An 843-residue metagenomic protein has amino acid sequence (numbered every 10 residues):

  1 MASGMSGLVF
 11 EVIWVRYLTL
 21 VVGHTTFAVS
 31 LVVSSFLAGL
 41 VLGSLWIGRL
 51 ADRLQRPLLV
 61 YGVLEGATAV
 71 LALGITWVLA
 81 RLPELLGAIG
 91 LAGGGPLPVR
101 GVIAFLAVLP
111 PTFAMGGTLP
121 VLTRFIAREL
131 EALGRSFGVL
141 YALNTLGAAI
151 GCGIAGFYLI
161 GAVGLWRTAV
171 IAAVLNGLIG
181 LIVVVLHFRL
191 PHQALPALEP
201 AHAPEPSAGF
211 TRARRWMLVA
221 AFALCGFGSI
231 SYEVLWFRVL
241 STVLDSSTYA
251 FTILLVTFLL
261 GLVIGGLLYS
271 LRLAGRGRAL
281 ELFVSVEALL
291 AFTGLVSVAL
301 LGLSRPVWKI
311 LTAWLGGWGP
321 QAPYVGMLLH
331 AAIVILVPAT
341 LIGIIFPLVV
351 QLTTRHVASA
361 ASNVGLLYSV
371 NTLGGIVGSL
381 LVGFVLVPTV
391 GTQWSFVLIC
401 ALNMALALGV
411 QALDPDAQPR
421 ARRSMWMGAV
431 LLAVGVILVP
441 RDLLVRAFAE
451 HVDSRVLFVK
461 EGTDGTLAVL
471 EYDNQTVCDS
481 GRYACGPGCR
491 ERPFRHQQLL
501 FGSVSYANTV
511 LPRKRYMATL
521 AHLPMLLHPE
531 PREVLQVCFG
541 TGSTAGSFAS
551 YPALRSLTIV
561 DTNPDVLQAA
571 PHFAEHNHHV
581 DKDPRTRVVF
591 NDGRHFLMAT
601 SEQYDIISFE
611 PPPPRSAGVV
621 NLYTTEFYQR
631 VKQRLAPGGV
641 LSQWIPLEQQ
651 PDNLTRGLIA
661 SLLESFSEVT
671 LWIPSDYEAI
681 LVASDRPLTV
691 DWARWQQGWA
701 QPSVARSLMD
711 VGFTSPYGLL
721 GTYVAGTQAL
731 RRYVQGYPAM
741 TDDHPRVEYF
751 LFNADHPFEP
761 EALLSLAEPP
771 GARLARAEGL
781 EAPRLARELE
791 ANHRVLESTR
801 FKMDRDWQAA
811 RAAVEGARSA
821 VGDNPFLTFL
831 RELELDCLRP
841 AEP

Functional and structural regions predicted by a protein language model:
M1-Q697, F752-H756: Alpha-helical transmembrane segments of multi-pass membrane proteins
W692-H793, E797-R800: SAM/dcSAM-binding transferase cores
S798, E832-L835: Conserved small-residue packing positions in alpha-helical repeats and bundles
G816-A820, N824: Alpha-helical solenoid scaffolds that mediate protein-protein interactions, centered on TPR/SEL1-like repeats but also
F826-T828: TPR alpha-solenoid repeat register
L835-P843: Alpha-helical linker/edge segments of TPR/alpha-solenoid repeat scaffolds and analogous pre-/post-domain helices
